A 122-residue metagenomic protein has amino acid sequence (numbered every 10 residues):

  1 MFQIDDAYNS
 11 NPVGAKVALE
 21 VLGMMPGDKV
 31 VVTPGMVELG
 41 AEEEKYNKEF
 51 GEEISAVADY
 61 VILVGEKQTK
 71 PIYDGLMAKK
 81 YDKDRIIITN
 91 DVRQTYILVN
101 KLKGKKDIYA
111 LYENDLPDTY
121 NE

Functional and structural regions predicted by a protein language model:
M1-E122: ATP-dependent carboxylate-amine ligase
